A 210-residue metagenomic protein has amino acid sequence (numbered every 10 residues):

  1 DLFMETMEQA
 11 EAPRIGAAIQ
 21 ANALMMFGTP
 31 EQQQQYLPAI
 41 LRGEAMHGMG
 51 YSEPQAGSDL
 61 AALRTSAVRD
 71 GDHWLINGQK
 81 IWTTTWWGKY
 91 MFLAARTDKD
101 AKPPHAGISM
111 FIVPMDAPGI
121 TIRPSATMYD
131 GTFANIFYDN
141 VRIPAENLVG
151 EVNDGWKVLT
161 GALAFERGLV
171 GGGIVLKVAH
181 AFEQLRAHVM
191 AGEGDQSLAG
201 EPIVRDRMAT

Functional and structural regions predicted by a protein language model:
D1-M46, T83-Y90: Internal helix-loop-helix
T29, F111, Y138: Residue-level signal for inorganic ion chemistry
Y36, L63, Q79-I81, I122-S125: Short beta-alpha junctions and helix-cap segments that line functional grooves
Q55-S58, W82-T85, D100-K102, S125-T132: Short Gly/Pro-enriched turn/cap motifs at secondary-structure boundaries
A67-V68: A structural signal for short hydrophobic beta-strand segments in well-ordered beta-sheet cores
Q79-I122: A short core secondary-structure module
G119-T210: Glycine-rich beta->alpha junctions and the first turn(s) of the following alpha-helix
